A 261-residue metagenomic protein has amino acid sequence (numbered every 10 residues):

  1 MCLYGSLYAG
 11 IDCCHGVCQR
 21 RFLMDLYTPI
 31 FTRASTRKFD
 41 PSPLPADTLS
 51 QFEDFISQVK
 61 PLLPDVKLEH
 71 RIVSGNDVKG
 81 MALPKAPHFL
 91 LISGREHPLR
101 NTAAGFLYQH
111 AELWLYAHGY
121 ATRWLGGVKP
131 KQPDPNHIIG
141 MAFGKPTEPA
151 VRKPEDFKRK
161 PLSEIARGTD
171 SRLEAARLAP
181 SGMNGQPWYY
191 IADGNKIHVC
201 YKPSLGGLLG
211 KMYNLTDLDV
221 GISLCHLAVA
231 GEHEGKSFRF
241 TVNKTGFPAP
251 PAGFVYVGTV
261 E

Functional and structural regions predicted by a protein language model:
Y8, D12-E261: Acidic, surface-exposed loops and disordered segments
